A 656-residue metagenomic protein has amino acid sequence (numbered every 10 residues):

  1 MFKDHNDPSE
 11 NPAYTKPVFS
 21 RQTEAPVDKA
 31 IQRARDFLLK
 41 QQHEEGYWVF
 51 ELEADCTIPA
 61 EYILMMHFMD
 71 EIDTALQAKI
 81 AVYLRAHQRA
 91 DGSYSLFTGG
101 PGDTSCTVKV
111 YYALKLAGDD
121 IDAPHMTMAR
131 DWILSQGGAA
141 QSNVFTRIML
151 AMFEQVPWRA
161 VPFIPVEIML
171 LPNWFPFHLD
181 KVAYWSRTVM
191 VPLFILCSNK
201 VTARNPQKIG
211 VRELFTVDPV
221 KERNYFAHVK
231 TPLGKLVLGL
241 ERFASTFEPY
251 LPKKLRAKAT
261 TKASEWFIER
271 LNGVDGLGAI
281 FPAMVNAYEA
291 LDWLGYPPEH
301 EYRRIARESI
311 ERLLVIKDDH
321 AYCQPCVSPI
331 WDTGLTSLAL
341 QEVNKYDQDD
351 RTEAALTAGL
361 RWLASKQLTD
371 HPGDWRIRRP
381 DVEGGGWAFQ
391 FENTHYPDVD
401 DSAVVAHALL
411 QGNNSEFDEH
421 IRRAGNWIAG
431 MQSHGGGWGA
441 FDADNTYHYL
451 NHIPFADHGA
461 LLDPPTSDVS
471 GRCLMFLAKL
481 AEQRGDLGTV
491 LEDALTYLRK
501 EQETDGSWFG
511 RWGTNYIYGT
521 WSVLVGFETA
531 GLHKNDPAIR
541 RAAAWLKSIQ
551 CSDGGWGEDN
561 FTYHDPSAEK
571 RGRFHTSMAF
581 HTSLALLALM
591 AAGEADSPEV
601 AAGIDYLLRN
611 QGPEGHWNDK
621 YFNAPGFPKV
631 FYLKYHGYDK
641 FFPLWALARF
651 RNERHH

Functional and structural regions predicted by a protein language model:
M1-H656: Preference for long, amphipathic alpha-helical scaffolds in soluble/luminal domains and all-alpha bundles
